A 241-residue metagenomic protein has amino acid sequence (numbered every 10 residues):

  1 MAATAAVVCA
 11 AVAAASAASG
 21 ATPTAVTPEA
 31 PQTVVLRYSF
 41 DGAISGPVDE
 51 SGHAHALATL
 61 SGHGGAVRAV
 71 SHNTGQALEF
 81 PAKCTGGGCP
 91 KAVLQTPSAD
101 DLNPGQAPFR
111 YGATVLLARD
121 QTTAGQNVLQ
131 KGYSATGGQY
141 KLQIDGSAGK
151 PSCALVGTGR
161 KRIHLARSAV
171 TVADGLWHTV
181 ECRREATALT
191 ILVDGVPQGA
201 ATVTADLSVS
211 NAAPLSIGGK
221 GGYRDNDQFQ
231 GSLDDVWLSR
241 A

Functional and structural regions predicted by a protein language model:
T4, A21-P90, G199, N211 (+1 more regions): Extracytoplasmic low-complexity segments
V26-E29, E79-F109, K131-G132, L165-T171: Short surface loop/edge beta-strand patches of beta-sandwich-type extracellular domains that form ligand-contact sites
V35-A43, R110-R119, N226-A241: Extracellular, beta-strand-rich glycan-interacting domains
D100-R119, G138-L142, L176, L233-V236: A carbohydrate-recognition surface predominantly in extracellular/luminal proteins
Q126-A154: Glycan-recognition/cleft segments
C153-T179: Short, aromatic/His-centered strand-loop micro-motif at the edge of beta-sheets
L176-T190: Localized edge beta-strand/strand-to-loop motifs within extracellular or lumenal beta-rich domains
A201-S232: Flexible glycan-contacting loops in extracellular carbohydrate-active proteins
